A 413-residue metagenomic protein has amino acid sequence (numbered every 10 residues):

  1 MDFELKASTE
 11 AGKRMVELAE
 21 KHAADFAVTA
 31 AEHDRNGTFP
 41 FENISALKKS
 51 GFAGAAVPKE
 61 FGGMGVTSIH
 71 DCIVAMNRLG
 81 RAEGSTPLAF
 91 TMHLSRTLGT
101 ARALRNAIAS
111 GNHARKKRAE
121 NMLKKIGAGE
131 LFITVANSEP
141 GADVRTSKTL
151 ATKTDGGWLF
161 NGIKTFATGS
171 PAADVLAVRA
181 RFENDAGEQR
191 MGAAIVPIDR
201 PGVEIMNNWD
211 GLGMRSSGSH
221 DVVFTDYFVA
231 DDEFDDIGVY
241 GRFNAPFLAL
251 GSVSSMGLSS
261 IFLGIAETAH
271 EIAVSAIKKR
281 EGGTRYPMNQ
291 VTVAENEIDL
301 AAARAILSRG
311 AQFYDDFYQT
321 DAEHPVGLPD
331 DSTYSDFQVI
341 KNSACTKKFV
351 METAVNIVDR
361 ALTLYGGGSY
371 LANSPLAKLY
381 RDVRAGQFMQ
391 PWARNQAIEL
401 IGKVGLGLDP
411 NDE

Functional and structural regions predicted by a protein language model:
E20, G264, A294-A301, A344 (+3 more regions): Generic structural signal for well-ordered, non-transmembrane alpha-helical segments in soluble/cytosolic regions
H33-G37, P246-F247, E271-D299, Q312-V339: Glycine-rich cofactor-pocket loops
F41, S45, A55-I163, T168: Glycine-rich flavin
I163-I205: A short core secondary-structure module
W209-R304: Glycine-rich beta->alpha junctions and the first turn(s) of the following alpha-helix
D315-G327, V355-R381: A glycine-biased, small/acidic residue-tolerant capping/turn segment at secondary-structure junctions
S335-S369: Charged, glycine-rich active-site and insertion segments that engage polyanionic ligands
Y365-E413: Glycine-rich phosphate/cofactor-binding loops in nucleotide/flavin-utilizing enzymes
